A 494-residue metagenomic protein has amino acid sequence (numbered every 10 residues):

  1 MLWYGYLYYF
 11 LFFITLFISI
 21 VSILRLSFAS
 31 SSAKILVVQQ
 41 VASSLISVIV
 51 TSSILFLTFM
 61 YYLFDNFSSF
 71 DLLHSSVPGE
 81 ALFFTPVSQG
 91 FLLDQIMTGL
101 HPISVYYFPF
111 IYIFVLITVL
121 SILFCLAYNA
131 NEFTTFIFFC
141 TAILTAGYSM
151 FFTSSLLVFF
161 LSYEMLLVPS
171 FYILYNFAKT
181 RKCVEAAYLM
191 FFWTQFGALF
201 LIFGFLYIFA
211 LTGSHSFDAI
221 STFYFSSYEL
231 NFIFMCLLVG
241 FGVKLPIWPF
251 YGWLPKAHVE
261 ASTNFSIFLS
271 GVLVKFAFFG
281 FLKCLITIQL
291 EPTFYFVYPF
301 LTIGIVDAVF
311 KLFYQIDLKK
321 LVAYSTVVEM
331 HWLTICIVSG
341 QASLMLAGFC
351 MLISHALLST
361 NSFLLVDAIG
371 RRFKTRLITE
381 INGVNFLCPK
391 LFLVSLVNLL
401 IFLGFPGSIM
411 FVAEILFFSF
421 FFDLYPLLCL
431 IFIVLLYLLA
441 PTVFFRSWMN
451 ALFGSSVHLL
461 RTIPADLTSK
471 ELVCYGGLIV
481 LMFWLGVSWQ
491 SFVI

Functional and structural regions predicted by a protein language model:
M1-F138: Transmembrane helix-loop-helix hairpins at membrane boundaries of multipass inner-membrane proteins
W3-F13, P102-F114, L157-P169, L230-F241 (+2 more regions): Structural signature of hydrophobic alpha-helical transmembrane segments
L11, T15, I111, C140 (+9 more regions): Residue-level recognition of transmembrane alpha-helices in multi-pass small-molecule transporters/permeases
I18-L36, T118-A130, Y172-K182, L245-H258 (+2 more regions): C-terminal ends of transmembrane helices
S30-A42, F138-F225, E229, L312-R376: Alpha-helical multi-pass transmembrane bundles of energy-transducing inner-membrane proteins
N66-Q95, M165, K179-E185, A198-Y251 (+8 more regions): Juxtamembrane/interfacial segments at transmembrane-helix boundaries in multi-pass membrane proteins
F110-I113, L161, F192, M235-G242 (+6 more regions): Hydrophobic alpha-helical transmembrane segments of multi-pass membrane proteins
L358-L365, L428-T462: Predominantly late transmembrane helices and immediately cytosolic-facing juxtamembrane segments
